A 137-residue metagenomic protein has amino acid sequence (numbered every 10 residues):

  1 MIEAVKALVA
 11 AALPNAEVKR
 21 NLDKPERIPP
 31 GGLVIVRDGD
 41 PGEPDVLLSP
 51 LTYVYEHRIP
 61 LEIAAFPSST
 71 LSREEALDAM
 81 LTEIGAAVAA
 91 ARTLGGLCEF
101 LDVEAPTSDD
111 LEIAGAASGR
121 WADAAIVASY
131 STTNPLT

Functional and structural regions predicted by a protein language model:
M1-P30, G39-T137: Charged, amphipathic alpha-helical segments and their flanking helix caps
L33-V34: Structural motif
